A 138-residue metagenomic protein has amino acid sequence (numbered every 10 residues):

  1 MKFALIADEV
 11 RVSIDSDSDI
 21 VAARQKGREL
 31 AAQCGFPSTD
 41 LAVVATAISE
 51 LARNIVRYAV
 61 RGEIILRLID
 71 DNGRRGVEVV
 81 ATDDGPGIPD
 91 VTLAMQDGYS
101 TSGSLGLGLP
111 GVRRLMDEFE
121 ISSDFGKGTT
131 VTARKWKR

Functional and structural regions predicted by a protein language model:
M1-R11, A52-R138: Conserved beta-strand-loop-beta-strand hairpin that lines the nucleotide-binding pocket of ATP/GTP-utilizing enzymes
M1-T46: Bergerat-fold GHKL ATPase/HATPase_c domain
